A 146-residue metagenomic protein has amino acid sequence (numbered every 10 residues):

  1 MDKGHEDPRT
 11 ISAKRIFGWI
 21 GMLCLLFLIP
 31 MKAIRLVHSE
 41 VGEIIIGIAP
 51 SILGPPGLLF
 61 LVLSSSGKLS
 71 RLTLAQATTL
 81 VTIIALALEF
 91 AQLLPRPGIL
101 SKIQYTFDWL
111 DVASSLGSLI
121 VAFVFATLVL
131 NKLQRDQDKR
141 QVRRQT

Functional and structural regions predicted by a protein language model:
D2-T146: Bulky hydrophobic segments
